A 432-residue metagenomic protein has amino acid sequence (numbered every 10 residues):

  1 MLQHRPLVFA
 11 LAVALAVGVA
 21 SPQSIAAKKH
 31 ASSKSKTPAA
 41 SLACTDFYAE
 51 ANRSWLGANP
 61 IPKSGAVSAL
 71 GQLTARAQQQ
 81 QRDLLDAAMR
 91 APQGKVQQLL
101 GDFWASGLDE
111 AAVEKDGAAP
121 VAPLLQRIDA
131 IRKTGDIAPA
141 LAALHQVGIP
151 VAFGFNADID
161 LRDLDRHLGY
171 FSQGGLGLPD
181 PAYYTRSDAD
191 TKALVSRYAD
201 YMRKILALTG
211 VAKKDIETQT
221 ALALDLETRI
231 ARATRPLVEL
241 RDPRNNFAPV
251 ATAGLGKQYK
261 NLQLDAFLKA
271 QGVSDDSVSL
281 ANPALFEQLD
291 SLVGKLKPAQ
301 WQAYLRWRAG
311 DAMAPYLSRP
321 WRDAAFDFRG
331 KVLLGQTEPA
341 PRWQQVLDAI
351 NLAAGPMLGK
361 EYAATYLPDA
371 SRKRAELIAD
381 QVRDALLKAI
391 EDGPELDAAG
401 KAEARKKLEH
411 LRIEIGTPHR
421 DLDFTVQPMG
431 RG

Functional and structural regions predicted by a protein language model:
M1-A10: Bacterial N-terminal signal peptides that target proteins for export
A10-G18: Bacterial N-terminal signal peptides
A20-H30: Signal peptide processing junction and immediate N-terminal pro/mature segment of secreted/exported proteins
S41-D46, E50-A118: Active-site-surrounding "flap" and adjacent substrate/cofactor-binding loops of secreted or lumenal enzymes, prototyped
A58-K63, P92-V96, T209-Q219, I390-R405 (+1 more regions): Surface-exposed patches in mature extracellular/periplasmic domains of secreted proteins
A88-Q381, P418: Noncatalytic, helix-rich "gating/capping" subdomain that lines the substrate-entry/channel surface of large enzyme
L224, D369-G432: Extended, non-catalytic substrate-recognition/exosite surfaces adjacent to catalytic cores, especially in enzymes
